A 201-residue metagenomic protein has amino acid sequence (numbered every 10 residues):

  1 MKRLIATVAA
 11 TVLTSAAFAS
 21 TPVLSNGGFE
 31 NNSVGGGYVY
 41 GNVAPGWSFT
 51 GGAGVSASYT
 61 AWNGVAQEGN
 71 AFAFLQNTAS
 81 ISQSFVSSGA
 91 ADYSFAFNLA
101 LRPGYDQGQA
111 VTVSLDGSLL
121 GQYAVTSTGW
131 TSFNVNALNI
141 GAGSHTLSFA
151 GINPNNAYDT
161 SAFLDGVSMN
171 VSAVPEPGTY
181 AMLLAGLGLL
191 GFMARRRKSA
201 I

Functional and structural regions predicted by a protein language model:
R3-A6, T11-T21, F163-L189: Short, threonine-centered small-residue motifs that mark membrane-proximal processing/anchoring sites and TM-junction
F29, N77-G104, V135, L147-F149 (+1 more regions): Extra-cytoplasmic beta-strand recognition segments
S33-N70: Extracellular glycan-recognition surfaces and repeat-rich motifs
V39-G41, Y105-V113: Beta-strand acidic-aromatic groove motif in beta-rich domains, primarily in extracellular
E68-S80, Q122-T128: Extracellular beta-rich ligand/substrate-recognition surface
L115, L119-G141: Extracellular carbohydrate recognition and processing domains and analogous Trp-centered ligand-binding platforms
F149-Y158: Short beta-strand-plus-loop segments that form exposed binding edges in beta-rich domains
G191-I201: C-terminal membrane-anchoring or membrane-association module
